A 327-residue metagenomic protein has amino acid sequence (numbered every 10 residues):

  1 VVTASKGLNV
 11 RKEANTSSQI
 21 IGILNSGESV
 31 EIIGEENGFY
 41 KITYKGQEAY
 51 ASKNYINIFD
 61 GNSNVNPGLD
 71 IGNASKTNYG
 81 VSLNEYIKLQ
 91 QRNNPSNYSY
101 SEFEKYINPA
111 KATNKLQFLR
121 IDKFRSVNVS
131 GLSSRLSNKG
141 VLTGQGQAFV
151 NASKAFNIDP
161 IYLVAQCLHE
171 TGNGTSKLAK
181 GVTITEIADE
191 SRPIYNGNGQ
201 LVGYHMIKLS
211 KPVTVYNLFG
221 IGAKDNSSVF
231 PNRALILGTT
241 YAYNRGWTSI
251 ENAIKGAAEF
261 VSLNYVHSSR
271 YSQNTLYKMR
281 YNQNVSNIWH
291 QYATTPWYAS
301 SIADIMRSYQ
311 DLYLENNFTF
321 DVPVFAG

Functional and structural regions predicted by a protein language model:
V1, T43-S82: Boundary regions of SH3-family modules and the immediately adjacent low-complexity/disordered segments in eukaryotic
Q19, N25-E28, G46, G131 (+8 more regions): Extracytoplasmic/secreted proteins, especially bacterial periplasmic and envelope-associated proteins
I20-Y55: SH3/SH3-like beta-barrel superfamily modules
N37-G38, E48, I56-N57, L168-G174 (+5 more regions): Solvent-exposed loop/turn segments at secondary-structure junctions within structured extracellular/periplasmic domains
S63-S133: Extended compositionally biased segments used for macromolecular assembly or nucleic-acid engagement
L119-D122, L132-V141, A148-A152, T239-W247 (+1 more regions): Second-shell loop/turn segments in exported
V150, N157-G174: Short, functionally critical alpha-helical segments immediately adjacent to catalytic or ligand/cofactor-binding
R192-G327: Non-catalytic cell-wall polysaccharide-engagement segments
